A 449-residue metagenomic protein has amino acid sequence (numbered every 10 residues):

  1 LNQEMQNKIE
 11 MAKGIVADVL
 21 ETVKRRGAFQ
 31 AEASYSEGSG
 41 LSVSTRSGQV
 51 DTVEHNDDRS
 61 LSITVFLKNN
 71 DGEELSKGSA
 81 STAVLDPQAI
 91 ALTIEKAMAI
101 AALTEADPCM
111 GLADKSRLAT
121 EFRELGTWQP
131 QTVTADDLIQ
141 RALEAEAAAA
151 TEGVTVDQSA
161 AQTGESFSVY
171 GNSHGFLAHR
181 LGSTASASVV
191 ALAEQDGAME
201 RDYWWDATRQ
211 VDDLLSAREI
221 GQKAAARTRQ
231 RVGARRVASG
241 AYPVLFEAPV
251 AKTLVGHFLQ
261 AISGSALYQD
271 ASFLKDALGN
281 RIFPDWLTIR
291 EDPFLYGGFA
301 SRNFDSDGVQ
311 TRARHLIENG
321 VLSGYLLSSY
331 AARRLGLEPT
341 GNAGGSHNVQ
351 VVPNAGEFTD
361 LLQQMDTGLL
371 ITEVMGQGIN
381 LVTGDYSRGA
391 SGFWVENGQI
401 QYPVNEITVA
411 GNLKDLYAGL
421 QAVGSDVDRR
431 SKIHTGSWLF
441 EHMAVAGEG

Functional and structural regions predicted by a protein language model:
L1-R302, S306-V309, E318-V321, Q399 (+2 more regions): Active-site bordering "gate/hinge" segments that shape substrate access to catalytic or cofactor-binding pockets
Q210, A261, K275-G449: Dual-mode signal for accessory low-complexity, basic/Gly-rich regions
